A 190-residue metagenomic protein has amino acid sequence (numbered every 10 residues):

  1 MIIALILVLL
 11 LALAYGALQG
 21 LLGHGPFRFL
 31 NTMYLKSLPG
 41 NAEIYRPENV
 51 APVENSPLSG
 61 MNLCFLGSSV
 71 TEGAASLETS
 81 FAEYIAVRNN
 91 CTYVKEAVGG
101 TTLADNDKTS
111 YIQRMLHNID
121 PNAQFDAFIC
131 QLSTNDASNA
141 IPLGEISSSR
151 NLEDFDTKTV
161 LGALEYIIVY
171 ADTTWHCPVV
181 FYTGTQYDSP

Functional and structural regions predicted by a protein language model:
M1-L66, V70-L77, V87-R88, P121-D126 (+1 more regions): N-terminal secretory targeting modules
N49-P52, S80, Q113-H117, Y166-I168: A generic local structural motif
N62-C64, V70-D154: Conserved SGNH/GDSL esterase-like catalytic core that processes O-acyl groups on lipids and polysaccharides
L77-E78, A163, P190: Residue-level preference for nonpolar/small residues embedded in alpha-helices
Q131-N135, I167-P190: Active-site segments of SGNH/GDSL-like serine hydrolases that catalyze O-acetyl group transfer/hydrolysis on lipids
T157-V160, L164: Aromatic/hydrophobic pocket-lining residues that form the small-molecule binding cavity in soluble enzyme cores
